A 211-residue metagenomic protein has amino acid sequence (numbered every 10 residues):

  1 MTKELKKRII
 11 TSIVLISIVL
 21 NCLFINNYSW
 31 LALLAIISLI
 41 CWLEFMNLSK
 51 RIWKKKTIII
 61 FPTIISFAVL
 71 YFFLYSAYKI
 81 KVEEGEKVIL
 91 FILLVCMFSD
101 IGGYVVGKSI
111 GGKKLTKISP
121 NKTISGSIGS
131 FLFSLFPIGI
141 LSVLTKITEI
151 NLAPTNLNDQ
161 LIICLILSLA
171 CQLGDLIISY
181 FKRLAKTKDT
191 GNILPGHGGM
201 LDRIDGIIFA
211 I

Functional and structural regions predicted by a protein language model:
M1-L169: Membrane-embedded alpha-helical bundles of polytopic integral membrane proteins
G111-T116, R183-N192: Juxtamembrane helix-boundary/capping and inter-helix hinge elements in multi-pass membrane proteins
K117-I128, T190-I204: Membrane-interface alpha-helices at helix entry/exit sites of multi-pass transporters
R203-I211: Final/C-terminal transmembrane alpha-helix of multipass membrane proteins
